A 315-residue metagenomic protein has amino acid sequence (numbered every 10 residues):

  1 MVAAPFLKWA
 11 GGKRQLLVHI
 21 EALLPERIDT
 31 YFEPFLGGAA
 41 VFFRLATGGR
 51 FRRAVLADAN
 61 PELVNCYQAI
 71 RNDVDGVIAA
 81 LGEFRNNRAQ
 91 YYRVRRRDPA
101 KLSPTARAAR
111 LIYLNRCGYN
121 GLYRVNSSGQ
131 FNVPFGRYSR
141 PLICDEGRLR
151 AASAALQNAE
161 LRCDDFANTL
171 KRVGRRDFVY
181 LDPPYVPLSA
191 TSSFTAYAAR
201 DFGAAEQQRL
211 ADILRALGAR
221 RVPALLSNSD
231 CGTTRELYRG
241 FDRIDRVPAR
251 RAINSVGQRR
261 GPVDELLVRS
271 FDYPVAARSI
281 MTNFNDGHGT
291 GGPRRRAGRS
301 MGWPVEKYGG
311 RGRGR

Functional and structural regions predicted by a protein language model:
M1-L17, E26, R71-T195, R209 (+4 more regions): SAM-dependent nucleic-acid methyltransferase catalytic core
E26-N86: Conserved S-adenosyl-L-methionine
P34, A57-D58, R162-D164, L181 (+1 more regions): Short His-Asn-centered micro-motif
G37, N228-G232, D272: Short, polar loop motifs at secondary-structure junctions
Y113, L267-S270: Short, well-ordered beta-strand micro-motif
R176-V263, L267: Conserved acidic-Pro-Pro-aromatic motif
F271-R315: Flexible, glycine-/basic-rich loop-and-beta segments that form/coincide with the SAM-dependent methyltransferase
